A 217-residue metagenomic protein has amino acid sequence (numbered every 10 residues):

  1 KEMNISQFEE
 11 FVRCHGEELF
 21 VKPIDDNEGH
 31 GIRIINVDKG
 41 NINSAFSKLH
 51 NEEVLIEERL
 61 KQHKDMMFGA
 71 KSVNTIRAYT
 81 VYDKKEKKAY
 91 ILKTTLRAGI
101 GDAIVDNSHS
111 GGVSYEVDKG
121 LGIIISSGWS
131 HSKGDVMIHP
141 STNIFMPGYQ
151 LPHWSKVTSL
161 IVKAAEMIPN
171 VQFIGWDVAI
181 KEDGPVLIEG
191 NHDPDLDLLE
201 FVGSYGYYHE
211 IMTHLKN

Functional and structural regions predicted by a protein language model:
K1-I76: Active-site nucleotide/adenylate-binding loops and adjacent lid/helix of ATP-dependent enzymes
Q7, L55, R77, L160-A164 (+1 more regions): Short, hydrophobic/aromatic alpha-helical segments in well-folded domains
L19, Y90-L92, V186-I188: Protein kinase-like catalytic core scaffold
D25, N36-K39, E58-L60, T80-Y82 (+3 more regions): Short, flexible loop/turn elements at secondary-structure junctions
E28-G31, D102-A103, D197: Short catalytic/ligand-binding loop motif for oxyanion handling, primarily in non-cytosolic enzymes, centered on
Q62-S159: ATP-dependent carboxylate/phosphate-activation module, predominantly the ATP-grasp catalytic core and closely related
L96, I174-D177: Acidic carboxylate-rich catalytic motifs and surrounding loops in phosphoryl-/glycosyl-chemistry enzymes
S132-F173, I180-N217: C-terminal active-site "lid" helix and adjoining low-complexity regulatory extension at the edge of ATP-using catalytic
